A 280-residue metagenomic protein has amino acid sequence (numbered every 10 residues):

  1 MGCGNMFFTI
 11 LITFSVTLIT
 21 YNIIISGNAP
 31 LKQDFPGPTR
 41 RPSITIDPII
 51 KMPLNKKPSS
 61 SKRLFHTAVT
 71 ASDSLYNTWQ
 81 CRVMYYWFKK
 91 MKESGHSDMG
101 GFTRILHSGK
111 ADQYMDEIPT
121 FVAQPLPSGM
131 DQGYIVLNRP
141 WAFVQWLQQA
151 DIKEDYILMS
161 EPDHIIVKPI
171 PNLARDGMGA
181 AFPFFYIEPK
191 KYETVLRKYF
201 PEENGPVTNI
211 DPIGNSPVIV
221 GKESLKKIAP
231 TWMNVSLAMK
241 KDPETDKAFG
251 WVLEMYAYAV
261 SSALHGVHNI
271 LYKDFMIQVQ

Functional and structural regions predicted by a protein language model:
M1-Y85, K89, S94-D98, N172: Juxtamembrane luminal stem/stalk of type II transmembrane Golgi/ER carbohydrate-processing enzymes
S60-A68, M115-L126, P206-P212, V235-M239: Surface-exposed beta-strand-to-loop junctions that form interaction patches on eukaryotic regulatory domains
Y76-M84, D131-P140, S224, I228 (+1 more regions): Phosphate/oxyanion-binding active-site loops and adjacent basic polyanion-contact surfaces
L106-D112, H164, I170: Short, polar loop motifs at secondary-structure junctions
S108-D155, M178: Active-site-proximal specificity loops/subdomain of glycosyltransferases
L137-K190: GT-A fold catalytic core of metal-dependent nucleotide-sugar glycosyltransferases, centered on the diacidic
Y186-N204: E2/UBC-UEV (E2-variant) core
E202-Q280: Catalytic core and acceptor-binding pocket of nucleotide-sugar-dependent glycosyltransferases
